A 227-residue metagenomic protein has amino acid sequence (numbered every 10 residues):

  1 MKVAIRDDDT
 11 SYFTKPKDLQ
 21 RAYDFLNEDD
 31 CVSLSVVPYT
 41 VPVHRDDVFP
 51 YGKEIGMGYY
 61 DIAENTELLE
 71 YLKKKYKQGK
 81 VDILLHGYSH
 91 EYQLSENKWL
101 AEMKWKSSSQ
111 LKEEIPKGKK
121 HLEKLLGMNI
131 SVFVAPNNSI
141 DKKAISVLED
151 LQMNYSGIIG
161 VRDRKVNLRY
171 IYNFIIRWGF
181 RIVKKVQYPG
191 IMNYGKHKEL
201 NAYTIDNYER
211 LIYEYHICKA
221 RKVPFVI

Functional and structural regions predicted by a protein language model:
M1-Q78: Active-site beta->alpha N-cap acidic-glycine motif
V3, M192-I227: Catalytic grooves of carbohydrate-active enzymes
V3-D7, V32-L34, I83-H86, I130-F133 (+2 more regions): Hydrophobic faces of well-ordered beta-strands that scaffold small-molecule active sites in alpha/beta enzyme cores
L19-Y23, L69-K73, K112-K120, I145 (+1 more regions): Generic structural signal for well-ordered alpha-helices, preferentially at hydrophobic/aromatic core positions
F25-D29, L68-D82, K117-N129, A220-R221: A structural motif corresponding to the C-terminal end of an alpha-helix and its immediate exit/capping segment
K53-H90, L100-E114: Substrate-binding cleft of extracellular glycoside hydrolase catalytic domains
E64-K73, K165-V186, D206-I217: Alpha-helical scaffolding within the catalytic cores of extracellular/periplasmic polymer-degrading hydrolases
E102-Q187: Catalytic domains of cell-wall/extracellular-matrix polysaccharide-remodeling enzymes, centered on de-N-acetylation
